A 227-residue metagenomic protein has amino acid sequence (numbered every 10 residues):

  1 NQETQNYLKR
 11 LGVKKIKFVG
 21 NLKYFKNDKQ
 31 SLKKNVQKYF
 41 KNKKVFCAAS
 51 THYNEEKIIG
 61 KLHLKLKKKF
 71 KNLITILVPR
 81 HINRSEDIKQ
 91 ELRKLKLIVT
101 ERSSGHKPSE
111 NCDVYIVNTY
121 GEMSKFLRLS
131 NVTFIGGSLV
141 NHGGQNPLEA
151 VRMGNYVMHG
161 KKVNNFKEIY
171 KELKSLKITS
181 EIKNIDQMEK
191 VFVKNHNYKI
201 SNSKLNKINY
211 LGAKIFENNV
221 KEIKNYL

Functional and structural regions predicted by a protein language model:
N1-L227: Nucleotide-activated sugar donor-binding and catalytic core shared by glycosyltransferases and related lipid-linked
